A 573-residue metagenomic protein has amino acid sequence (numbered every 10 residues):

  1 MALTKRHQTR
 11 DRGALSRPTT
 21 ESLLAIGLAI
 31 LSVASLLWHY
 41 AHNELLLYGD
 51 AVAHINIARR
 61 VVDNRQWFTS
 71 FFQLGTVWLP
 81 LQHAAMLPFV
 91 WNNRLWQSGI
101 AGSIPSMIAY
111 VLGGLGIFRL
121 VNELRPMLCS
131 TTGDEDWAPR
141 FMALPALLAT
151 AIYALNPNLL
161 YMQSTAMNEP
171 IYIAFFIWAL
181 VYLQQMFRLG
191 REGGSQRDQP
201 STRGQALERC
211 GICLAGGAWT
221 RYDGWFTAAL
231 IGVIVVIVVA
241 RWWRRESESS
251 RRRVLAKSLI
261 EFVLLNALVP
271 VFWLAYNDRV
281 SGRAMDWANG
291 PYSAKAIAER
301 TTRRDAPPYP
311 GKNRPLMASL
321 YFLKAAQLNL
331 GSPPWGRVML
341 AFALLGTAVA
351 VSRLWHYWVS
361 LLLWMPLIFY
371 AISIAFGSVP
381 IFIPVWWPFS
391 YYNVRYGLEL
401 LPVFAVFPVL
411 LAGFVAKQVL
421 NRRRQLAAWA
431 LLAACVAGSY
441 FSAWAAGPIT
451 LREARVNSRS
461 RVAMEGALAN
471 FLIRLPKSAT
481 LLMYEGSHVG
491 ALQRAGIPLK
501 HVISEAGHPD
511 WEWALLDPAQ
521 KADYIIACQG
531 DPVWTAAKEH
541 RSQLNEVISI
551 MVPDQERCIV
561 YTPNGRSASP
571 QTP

Functional and structural regions predicted by a protein language model:
A25-A29, L144-L147, E208, I212 (+7 more regions): Signature aromatic-anchored transmembrane alpha helix within multi-pass, membrane-resident enzymes that catalyze glycan
S32, A146-P157, V181, L214-A218: Short helix- or helix-capping micro-motifs that position conserved polar/aromatic residues at function-defining sites
Y40-G49, D63-L87, N92, D305-P307 (+1 more regions): Membrane-proximal lumenal/periplasmic loop motifs of glycosylation machinery
L47-Y48, G75, N158-I171, H488: Short acidic/glycine- and proline-prone juxtamembrane loop motifs at membrane-interface regions of multi-pass membrane
I104-W137, W178, Y182, L345-A348: Transmembrane-helix motifs of polytopic, lipid-linked glycan transferases
V121, L432-V489: Membrane-embedded, lumen/periplasm-facing catalytic core of multi-pass transferases that use lipid-linked donors
W242, Y321-Y370, F407, L411: Hydrophobic, aromatic-rich transmembrane alpha-helices and their immediate juxtamembrane boundary segments
N470-G507, Y524, C528: Short periplasmic/luminal acceptor-recognition loop of GT-C membrane glycosyltransferases, typified by
